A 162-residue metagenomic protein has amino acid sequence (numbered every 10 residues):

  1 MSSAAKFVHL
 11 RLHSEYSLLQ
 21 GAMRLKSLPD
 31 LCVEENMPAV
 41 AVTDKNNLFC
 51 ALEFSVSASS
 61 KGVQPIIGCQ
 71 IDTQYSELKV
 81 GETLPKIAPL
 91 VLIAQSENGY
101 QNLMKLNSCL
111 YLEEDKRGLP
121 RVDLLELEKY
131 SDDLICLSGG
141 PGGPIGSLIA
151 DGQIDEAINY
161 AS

Functional and structural regions predicted by a protein language model:
M1-S162: Phosphodiester-processing cores and adjacent nucleic acid-binding clamps
